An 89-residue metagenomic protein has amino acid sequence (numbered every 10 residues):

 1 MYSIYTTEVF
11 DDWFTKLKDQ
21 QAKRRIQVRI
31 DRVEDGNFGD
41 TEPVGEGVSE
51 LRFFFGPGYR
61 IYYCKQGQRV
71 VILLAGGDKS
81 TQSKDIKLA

Functional and structural regions predicted by a protein language model:
M1, V9-D12, K18, I26 (+2 more regions): N-terminal interaction/assembly modules
S3-I4, D12, Q20-K23, F38 (+2 more regions): Enriched for short, Lys/Arg-rich terminal
V28-F55: A short, surface-exposed loop/turn module that caps and links secondary-structure elements
